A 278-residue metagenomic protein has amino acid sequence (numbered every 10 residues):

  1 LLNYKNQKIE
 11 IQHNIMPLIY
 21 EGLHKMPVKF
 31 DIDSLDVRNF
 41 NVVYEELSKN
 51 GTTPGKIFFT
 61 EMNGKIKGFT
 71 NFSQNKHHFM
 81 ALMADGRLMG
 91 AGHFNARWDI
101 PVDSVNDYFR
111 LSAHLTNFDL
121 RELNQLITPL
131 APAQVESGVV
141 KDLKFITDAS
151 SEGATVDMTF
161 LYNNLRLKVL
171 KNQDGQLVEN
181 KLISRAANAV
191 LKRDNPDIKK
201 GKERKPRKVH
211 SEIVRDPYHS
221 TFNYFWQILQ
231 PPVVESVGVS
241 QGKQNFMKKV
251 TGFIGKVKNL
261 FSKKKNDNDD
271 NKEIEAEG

Functional and structural regions predicted by a protein language model:
L1-V43, A113-D148: Extended amphipathic, helix-rich lipid-handling scaffolds
K5-K8, N50, K171-Q173: Outer-membrane beta-barrel translocator domains and adjoining extracellular loop/strand segments of Gram-negative
I11-Q12, T53, S104-V105, F118 (+1 more regions): A short local loop/turn or secondary-structure capping micro-motif enriched for an aromatic residue
N14-F109, G242: Elongated, acidic membrane-bridging lipid-handling scaffolds and related periplasm/extracellular "bridge/tunnel" systems
N39, I66, G86-L88, L115-N117 (+2 more regions): Flexible glycine-/small-residue-rich
L88-A96, D119-R121, R166-V169: Short, surface-exposed beta-strand/loop "edge" segments at domain boundaries and coil↔beta transitions
P101, H114, A131-G278: Extended terminal
